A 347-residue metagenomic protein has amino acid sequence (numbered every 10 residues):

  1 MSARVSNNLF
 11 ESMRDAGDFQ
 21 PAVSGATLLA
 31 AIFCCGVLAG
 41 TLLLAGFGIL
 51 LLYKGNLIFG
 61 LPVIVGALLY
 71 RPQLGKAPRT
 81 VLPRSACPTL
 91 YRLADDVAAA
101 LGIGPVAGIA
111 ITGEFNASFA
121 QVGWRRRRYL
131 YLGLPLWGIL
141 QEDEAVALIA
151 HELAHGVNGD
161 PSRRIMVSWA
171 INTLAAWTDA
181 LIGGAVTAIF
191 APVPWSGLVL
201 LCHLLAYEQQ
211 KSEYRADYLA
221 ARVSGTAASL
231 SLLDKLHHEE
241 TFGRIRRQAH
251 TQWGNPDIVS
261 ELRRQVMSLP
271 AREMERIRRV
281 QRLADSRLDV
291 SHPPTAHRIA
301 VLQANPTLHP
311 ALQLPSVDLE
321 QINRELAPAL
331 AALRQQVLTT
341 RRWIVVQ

Functional and structural regions predicted by a protein language model:
M1-V37, T41, V186-L200, Q209 (+3 more regions): Cytosolic-facing loops and C-terminal tails of multi-pass membrane proteins
S6-A30, L136-I139, E144-S168, E213 (+1 more regions): Membrane-interface, cytosolic juxtamembrane amphipathic helix immediately N-terminal to a transmembrane helix, enriched
D15-F19, G55-I64, L68-K76: Fold-level signature of zinc-dependent metallopeptidase catalytic domains
G40-I64, G184-F190: Hydrophobic alpha-helical transmembrane segments
A67-W169: Peri-catalytic and regulatory segments of divalent metal-dependent proteins
S118, A175-A180, E240-R246: Secretory-pathway/luminal and periplasmic proteins that interact with or process carbohydrate-rich
N158-P192, L230-H237: Post-HEXXH active-site segment of zinc metalloproteases
